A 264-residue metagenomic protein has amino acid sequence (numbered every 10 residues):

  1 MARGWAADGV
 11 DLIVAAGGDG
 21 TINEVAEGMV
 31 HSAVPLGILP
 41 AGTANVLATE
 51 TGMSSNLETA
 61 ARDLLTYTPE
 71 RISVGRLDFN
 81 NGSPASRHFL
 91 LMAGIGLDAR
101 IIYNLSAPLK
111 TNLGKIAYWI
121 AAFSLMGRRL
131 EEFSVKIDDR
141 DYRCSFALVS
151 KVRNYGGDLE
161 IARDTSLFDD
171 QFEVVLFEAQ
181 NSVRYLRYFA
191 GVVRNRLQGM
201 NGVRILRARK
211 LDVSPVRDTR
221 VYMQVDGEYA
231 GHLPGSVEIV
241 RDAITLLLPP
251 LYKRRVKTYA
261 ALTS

Functional and structural regions predicted by a protein language model:
M1-I13, N23, E58-R62, K253 (+1 more regions): ATP/NTP phosphate-donor binding region
A7, V30-P35, L39-S145: Catalytic core of DAGKc-family lipid kinases
D19: Polar, low-complexity loop segments and adjacent catalytic/binding residues used for recognizing and processing sugar
S86-G94, R100, Y142-S150, Y155-G156 (+4 more regions): Short hydrophobic-aromatic micro-motifs
D98-I101, R143, Y155-D158, S182-L186 (+1 more regions): Short acidic/glycine-rich loop or secondary-structure boundary segments that cap or lie
L109-A117, R163-R184: Gly/Ser/Thr-rich active-site loops/lids in small-molecule metabolic enzymes that frequently grip phosphoryl groups
G127-Q171: Oxyanion-binding "anion nests"
S166, L176-S264: ATP/nucleoside-binding phosphotransfer catalytic cores, i.e., glycine-rich phosphate-binding loops
